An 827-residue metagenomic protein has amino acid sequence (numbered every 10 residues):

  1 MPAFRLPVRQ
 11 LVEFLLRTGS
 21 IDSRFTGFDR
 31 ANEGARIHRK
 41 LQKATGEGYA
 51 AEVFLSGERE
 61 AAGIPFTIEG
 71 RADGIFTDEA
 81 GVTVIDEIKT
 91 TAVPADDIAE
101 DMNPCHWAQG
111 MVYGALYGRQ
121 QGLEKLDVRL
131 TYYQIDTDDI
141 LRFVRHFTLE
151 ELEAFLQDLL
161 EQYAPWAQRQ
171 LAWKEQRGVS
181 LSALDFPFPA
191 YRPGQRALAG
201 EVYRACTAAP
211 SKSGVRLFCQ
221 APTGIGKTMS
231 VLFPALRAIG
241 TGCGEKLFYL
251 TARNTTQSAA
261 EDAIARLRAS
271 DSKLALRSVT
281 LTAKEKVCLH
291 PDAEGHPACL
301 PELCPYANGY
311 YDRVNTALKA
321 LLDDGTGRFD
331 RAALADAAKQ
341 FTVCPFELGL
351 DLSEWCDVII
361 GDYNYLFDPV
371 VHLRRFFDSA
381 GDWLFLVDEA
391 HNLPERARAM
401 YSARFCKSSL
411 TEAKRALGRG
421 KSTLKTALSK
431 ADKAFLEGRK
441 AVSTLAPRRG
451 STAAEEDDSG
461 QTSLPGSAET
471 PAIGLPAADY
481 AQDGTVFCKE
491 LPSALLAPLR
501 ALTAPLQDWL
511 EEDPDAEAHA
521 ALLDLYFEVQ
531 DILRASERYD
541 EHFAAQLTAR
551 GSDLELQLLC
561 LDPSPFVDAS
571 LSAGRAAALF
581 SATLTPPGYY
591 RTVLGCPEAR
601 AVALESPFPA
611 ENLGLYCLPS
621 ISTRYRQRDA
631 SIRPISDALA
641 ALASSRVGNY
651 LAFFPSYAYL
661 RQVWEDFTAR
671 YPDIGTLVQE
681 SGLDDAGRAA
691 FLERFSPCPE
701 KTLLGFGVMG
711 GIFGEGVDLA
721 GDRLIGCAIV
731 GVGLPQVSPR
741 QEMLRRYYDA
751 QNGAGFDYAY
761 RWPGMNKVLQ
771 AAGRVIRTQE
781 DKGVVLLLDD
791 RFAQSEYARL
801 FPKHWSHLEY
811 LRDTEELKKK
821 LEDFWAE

Functional and structural regions predicted by a protein language model:
M1-D78, A108: Metal-dependent nuclease catalytic cores that hydrolyze phosphodiester bonds in DNA/RNA, characterized by
G57-A154: Mg2+/Mn2+-dependent nuclease catalytic core
W173-Q220: Conserved pre-motif I regulatory segment
G178, D185, C243-I359, F367 (+6 more regions): A substrate-engagement module of RecA-like helicase motors
V231, R237, S258, K339-V358 (+3 more regions): Signature of the SF2 helicase/ATPase Hel1-core->accessory helical subdomain module
L334-I359, P369-F376, P505-S622, A630-I632 (+3 more regions): A contiguous, basic/glycine-rich beta-loop/short-helix subdomain that forms a polymer-engagement track
P619-A630, S681-A793: Conserved RecA-like P-loop NTPase helicase motor core
P655-E680: Conserved helicase motor "Helicase C" RecA-like lobe of SF1/SF2 P-loop NTPases
